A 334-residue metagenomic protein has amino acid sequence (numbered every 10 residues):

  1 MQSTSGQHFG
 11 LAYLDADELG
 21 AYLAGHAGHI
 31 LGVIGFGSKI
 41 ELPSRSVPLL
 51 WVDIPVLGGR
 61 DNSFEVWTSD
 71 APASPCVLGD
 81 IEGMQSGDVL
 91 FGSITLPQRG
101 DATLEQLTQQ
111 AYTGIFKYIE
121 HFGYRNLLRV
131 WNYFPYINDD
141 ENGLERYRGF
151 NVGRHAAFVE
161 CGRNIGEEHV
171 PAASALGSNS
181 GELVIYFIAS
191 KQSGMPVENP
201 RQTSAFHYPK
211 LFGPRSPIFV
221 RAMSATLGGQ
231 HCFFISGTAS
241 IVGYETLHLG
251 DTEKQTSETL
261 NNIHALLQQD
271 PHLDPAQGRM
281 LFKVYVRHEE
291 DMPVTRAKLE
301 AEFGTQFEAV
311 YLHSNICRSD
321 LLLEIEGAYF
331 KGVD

Functional and structural regions predicted by a protein language model:
M1-N261, A265-M280, Y285-D334: N-terminal presequence-like segments and the immediate start of the first folded domain
